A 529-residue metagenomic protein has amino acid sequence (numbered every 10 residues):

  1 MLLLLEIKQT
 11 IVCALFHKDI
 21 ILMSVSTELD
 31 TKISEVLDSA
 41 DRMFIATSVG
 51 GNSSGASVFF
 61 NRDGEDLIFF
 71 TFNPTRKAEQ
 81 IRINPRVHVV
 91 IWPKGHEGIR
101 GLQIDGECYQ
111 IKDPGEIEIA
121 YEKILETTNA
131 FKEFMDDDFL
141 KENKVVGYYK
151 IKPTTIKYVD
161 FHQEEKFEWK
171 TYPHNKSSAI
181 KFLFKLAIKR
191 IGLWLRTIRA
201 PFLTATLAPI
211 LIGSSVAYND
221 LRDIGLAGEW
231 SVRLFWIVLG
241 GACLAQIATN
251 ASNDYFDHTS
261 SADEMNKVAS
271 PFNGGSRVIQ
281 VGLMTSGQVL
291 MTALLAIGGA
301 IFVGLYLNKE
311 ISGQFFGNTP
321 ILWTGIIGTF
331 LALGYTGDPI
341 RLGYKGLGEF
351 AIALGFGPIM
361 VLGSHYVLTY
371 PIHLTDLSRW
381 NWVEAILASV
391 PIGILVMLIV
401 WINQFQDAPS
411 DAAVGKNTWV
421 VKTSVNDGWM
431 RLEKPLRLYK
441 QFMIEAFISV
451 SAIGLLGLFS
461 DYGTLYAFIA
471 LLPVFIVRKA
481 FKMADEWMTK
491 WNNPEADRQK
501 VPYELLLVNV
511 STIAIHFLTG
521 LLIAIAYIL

Functional and structural regions predicted by a protein language model:
S24-E28, G101-F182: Charged, gly/pro-rich active-site loop segments
A40-N73, E79-I81, V87-P93, R100-I104: Short beta-strand segments
F182-I237, G241, A245, T249 (+1 more regions): Topogenic membrane-insertion module of multi-pass membrane proteins
L226-S252, P320-L333, S378-I402: Membrane-embedded alpha-helical segments that form the functional core of polytopic membrane enzymes, especially those
L244-S270, M397-V420: Acidic (Asp/Glu-rich) catalytic motifs at the cytosolic membrane interface
K267-I311, K416-Y462, V510-L522: Multi-pass membrane catalytic core of lipid/isoprenoid biosynthesis enzymes
G275-L374: Intramembrane alpha-helical segments
F459-I528: Extended hydrophobic alpha-helices typical of membrane-associated regions
